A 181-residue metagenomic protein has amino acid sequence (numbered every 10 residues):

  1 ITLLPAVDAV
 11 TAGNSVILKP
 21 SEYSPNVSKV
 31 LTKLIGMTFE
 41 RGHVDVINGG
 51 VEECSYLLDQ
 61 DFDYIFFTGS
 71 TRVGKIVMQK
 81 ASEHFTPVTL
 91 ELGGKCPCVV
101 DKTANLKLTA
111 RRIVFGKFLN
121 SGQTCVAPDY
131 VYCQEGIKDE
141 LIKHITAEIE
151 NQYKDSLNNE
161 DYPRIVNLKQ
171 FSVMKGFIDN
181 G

Functional and structural regions predicted by a protein language model:
I1-L108: Rossmann-like NAD(P) dinucleotide-binding subdomain of oxidoreductase/dehydrogenase enzymes
V73-G181: ALDH superfamily catalytic-core signature
